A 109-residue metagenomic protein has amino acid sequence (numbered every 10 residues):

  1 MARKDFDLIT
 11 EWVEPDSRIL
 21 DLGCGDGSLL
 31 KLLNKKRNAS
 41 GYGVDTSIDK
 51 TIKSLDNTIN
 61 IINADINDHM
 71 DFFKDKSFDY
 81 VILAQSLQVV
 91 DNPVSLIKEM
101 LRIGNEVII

Functional and structural regions predicted by a protein language model:
M1-D16: Conserved alpha-helix/loop element of class I SAM-dependent methyltransferases that forms part of the SAM/SAH-binding
G23-G25: Class I SAM-dependent methyltransferase "Motif I" SAM/SAH-binding loop
S28, L32-H69: Class I SAM-dependent methyltransferase SAM/SAH-binding core
H69-D75: Short conserved loop adjoining the S-adenosyl-L-methionine
I82: A conserved beta-strand element that flanks and buttresses the S-adenosyl-L-methionine
Q85-S86: Short catalytic micro-motifs in class I SAM-dependent methyltransferases
V94-V107: A short glycine-rich, Lys/Arg-flanked "PGG" loop and its adjoining helix->strand segment in the class I
